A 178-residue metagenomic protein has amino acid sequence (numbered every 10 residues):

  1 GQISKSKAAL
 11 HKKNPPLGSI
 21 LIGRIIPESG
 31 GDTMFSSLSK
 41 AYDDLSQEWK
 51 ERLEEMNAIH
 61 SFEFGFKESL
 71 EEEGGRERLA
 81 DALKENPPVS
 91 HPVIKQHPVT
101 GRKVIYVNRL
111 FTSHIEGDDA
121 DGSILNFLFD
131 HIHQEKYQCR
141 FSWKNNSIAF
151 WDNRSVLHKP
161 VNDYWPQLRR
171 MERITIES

Functional and structural regions predicted by a protein language model:
G1-I148, N153-S178: Non-heme Fe(II) oxygenase catalytic core, chiefly the N-lobe of the double-stranded beta-helix
